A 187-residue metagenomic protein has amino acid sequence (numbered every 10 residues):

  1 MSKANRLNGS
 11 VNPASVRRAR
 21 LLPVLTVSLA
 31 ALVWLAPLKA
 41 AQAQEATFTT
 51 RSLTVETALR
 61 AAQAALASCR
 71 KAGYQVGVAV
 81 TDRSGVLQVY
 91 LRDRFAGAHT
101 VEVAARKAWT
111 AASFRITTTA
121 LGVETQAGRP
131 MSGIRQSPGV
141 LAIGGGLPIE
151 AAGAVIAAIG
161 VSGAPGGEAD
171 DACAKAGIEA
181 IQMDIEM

Functional and structural regions predicted by a protein language model:
M1-A19: N-terminal secretory signal peptides that target proteins for export/translocation
M1-A4, L35-A41: Glycine-centered signal
S10-P13, L32, H99-T100: Helix-centric, low-specificity signal for extended rod-like, repetitive segments
S10-P13, V24-V27, S113-F114: Enrichment for repetitive, rod-forming helical segments
V16, R20-P37: Bacterial N-terminal signal peptides
Q42-M187: Flexible, solvent-exposed loop/hinge segments and secondary-structure transition points
